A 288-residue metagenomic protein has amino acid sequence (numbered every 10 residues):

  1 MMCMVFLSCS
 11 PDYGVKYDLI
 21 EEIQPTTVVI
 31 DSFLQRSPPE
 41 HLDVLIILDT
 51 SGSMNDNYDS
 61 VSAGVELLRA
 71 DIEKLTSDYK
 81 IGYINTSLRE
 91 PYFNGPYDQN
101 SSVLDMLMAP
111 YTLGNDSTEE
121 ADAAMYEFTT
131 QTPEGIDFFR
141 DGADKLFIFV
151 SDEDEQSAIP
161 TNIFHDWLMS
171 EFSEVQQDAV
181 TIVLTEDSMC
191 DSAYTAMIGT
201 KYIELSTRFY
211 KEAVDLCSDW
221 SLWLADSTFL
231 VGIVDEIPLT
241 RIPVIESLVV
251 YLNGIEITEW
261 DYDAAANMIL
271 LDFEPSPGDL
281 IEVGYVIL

Functional and structural regions predicted by a protein language model:
M1-C3: Sec-dependent signal peptide recognition, specifically the positively charged N-region followed immediately by
V5-S8: C-terminal motif of bacterial Sec signal peptides marking the signal peptidase cleavage site
S10-A265, S276-L280, Y285-L288: Divalent cation-coordinating acidic motifs and surrounding scaffolds that mediate Ca2+/Mg2+/Mn2+/Zn2+-dependent binding
N267-I269: Short strand-edge motifs at loop-to-beta-strand transitions and within beta-strands of extracellular beta-rich domains
D272-E274: Short, flexible loop/turn segments at beta-strand junctions in immunoglobulin-like and fibronectin type III
